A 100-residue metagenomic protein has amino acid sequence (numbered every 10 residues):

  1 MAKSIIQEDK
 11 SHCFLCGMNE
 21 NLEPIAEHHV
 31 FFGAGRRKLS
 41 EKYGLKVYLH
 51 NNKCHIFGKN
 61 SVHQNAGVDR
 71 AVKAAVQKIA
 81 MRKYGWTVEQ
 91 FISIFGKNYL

Functional and structural regions predicted by a protein language model:
M1-D9, L39-G44: Short, flexible, mixed-charge glycine/proline-rich loop motifs that serve as phosphate/nucleic-acid-contacting
A2, H63-G67, Y99-L100: Hydrophobic transmembrane alpha-helix bundles
F14-K46, N60-Q64: Histidine-centered nuclease catalytic patch
N21, K42, N51, W86-T87: General structural signal for secondary-structure boundaries
F31-G33, I56, N65, K83 (+1 more regions): Intrinsically disordered, low-complexity segments enriched in small/polar residues
E41, R70-V76: Post-HEXXH active-site segment of zinc metalloproteases
K46-V72: Short Cys/His-centered divalent metal-binding micro-motifs
A74-L100: Short flanking/linker segments adjacent to small metal-binding domains or redox-active Cys/His motifs
